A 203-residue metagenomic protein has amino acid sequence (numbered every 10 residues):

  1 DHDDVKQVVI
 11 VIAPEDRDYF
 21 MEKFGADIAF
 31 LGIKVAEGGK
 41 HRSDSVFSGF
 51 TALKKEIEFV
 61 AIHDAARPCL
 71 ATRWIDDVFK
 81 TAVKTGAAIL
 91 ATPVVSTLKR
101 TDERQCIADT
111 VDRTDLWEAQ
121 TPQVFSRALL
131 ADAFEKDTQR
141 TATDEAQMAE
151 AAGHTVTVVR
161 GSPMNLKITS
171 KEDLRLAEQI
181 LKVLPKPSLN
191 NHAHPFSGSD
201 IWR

Functional and structural regions predicted by a protein language model:
D1-I57: Conserved N-terminal catalytic core of the sugar/cofactor nucleotidyltransferase
V5, I57-E58, V83-A87, H154 (+1 more regions): Short, high-confidence coil segments that cap the C-terminus of an alpha-helix and link into the following beta-strand
V9-I10, I62, A87-L90: Structural beta-sheet core signal
E15-D16, K40-H41, A65-P68, V95: Short glycine-rich anion-binding loops that position phosphate/pyrophosphate groups of nucleotides and phosphorylated
G49, H63-D64, P93, S126 (+1 more regions): Residue-level signal for inorganic ion chemistry
E56-R67: Short beta-strand-to-loop acidic/aromatic patch adjacent to the donor-nucleotide binding site
C69-V159, S197-R203: Conserved core of the sugar-phosphate nucleotidyltransferase
D144-A146, P163-M164, D173-R203: SAM-dependent methyltransferases
